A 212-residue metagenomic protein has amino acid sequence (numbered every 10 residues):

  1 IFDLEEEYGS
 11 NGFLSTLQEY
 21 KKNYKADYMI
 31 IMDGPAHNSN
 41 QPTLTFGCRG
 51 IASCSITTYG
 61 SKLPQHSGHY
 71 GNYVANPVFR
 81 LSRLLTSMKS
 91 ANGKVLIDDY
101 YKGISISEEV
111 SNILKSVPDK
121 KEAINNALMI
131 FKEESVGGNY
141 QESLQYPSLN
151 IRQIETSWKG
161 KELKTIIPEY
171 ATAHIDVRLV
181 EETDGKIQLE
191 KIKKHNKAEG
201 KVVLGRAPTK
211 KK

Functional and structural regions predicted by a protein language model:
I1-G47: Acidic/histidine-rich catalytic neighborhood of metal-dependent amide-processing enzymes
K21-K22, H37, F46, S67-I154 (+1 more regions): Acidic-enriched catalytic cores of C-N bond-cleaving enzymes acting on peptides and small amides
P42-F46, K159-T165: Short beta-strand/turn micro-motifs at beta-sheet edges
L44-Y59: Flexible glycine/proline-rich, aromatic-decorated loop/lid segments
K62, V177-G185: A generic structural motif
K62-G68, G160-K161: Short small-residue beta-strand/loop micro-motif enriched in glycine and branched aliphatics
V177-V180, R206-K212: A short beta-alpha structural unit
